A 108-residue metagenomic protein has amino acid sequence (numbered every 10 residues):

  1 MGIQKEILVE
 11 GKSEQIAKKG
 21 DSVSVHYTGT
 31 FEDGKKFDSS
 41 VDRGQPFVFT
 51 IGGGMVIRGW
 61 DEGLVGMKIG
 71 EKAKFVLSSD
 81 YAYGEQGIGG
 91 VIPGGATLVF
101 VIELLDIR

Functional and structural regions predicted by a protein language model:
M1-R108: Cross-family detector of peptidyl-prolyl cis-trans isomerase
